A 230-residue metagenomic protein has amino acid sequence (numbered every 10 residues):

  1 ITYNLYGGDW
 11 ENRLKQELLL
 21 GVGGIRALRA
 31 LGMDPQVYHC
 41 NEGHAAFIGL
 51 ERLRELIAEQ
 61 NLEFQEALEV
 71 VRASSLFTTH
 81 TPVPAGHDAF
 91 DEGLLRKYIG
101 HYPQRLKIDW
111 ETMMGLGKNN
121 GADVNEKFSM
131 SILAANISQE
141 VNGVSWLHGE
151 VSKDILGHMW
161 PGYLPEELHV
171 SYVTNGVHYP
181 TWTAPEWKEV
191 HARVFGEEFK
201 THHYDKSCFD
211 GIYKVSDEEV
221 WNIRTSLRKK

Functional and structural regions predicted by a protein language model:
I1-K230: Catalytic cores of carbohydrate-active enzymes across secretory and cytosolic contexts
